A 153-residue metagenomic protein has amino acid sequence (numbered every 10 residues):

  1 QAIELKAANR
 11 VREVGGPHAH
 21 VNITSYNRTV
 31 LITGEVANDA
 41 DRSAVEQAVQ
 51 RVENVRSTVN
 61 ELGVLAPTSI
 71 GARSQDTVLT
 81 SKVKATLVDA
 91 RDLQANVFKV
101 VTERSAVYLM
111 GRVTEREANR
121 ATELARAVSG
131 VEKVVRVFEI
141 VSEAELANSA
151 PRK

Functional and structural regions predicted by a protein language model:
Q1-K153: N-terminal targeting leaders
